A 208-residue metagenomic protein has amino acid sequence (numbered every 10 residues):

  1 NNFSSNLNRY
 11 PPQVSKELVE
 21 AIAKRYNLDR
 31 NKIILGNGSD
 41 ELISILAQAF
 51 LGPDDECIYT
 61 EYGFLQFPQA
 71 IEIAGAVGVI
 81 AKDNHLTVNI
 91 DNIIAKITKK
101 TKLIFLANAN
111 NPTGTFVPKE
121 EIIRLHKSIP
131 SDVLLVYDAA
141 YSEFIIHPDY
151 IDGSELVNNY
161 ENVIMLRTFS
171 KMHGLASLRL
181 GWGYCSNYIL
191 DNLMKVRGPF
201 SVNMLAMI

Functional and structural regions predicted by a protein language model:
N1-E41, I45: N-terminal small-domain helix-loop-helix segment of the aminotransferase-like
Q13-V14, N162-I208: PLP-dependent aminotransferase class I/II
K16, A49-L106: PLP-dependent aminotransferase-like
K24, Q48, G52, Q69-I73 (+4 more regions): Short, well-ordered alpha-helices that flank and scaffold nucleotide-derived cofactor binding pockets
I34, I58, V79, V136 (+2 more regions): Structural detector of well-ordered beta-strand residues that form the stable sheet scaffold of enzyme domains
G38, S44, Y62, G114 (+2 more regions): Short N-terminal helix/helix-N-cap motif within the alpha/beta-hydrolase-1
E72, I90-K99, P112-L135, A139-M172: Active-site pre-lysine segment of PLP-dependent enzymes
